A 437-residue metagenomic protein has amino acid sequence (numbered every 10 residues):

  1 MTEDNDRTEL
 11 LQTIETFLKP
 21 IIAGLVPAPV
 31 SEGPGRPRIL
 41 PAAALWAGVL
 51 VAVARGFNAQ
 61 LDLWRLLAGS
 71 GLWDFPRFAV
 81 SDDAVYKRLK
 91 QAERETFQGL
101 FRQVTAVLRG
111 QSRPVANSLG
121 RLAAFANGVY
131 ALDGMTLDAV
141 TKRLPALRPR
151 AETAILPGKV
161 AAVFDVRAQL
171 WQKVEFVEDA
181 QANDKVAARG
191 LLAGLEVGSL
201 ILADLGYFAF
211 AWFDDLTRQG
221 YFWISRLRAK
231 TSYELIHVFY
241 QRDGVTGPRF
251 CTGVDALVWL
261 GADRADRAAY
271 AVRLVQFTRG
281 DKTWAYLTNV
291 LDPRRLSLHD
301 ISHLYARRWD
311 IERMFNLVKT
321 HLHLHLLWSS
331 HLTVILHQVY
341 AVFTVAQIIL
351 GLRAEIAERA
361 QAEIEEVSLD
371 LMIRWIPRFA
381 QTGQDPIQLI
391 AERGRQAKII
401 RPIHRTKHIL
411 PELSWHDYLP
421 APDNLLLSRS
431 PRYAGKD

Functional and structural regions predicted by a protein language model:
M1-W64, F75-F78, L89-A92, T96-V104 (+5 more regions): Single, function-defining residue in the core of a domain
G69-F75: Blade-loop segments of beta-propeller domains
V115: Conserved TIR/SEFIR loop-to-helix hotspot centered on a Trp-containing motif with a nearby acidic residue
A146-L147: Acidic, proline/glycine-rich low-complexity IDRs
